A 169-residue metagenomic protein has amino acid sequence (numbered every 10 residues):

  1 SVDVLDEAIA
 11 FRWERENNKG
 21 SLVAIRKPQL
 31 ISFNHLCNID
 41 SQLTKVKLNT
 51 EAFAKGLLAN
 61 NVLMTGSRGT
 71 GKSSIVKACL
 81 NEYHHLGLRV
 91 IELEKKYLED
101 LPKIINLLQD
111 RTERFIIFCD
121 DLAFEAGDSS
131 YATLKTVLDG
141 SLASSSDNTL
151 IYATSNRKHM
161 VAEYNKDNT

Functional and structural regions predicted by a protein language model:
S1-L22: Interdomain "pre-motor" coupling segment immediately N-terminal to P-loop NTPase/helicase cores
S21-T44: Dynamic helix-loop-helix/coil hinge segments at AAA+ ATPase domain boundaries and subdomain interfaces
A24-K27, E51-A59: Phosphate-binding P-loop
D40, E82-F115, D121-G127: AAA+/P-loop NTPase substrate/partner-engagement loops
S41-K55: Pre-Walker A adenine-sensing motif
G56-V76: Walker A/P-loop nucleotide-binding motif
K77-N81: A conserved segment at the C-terminal end of the G1
D110, A126-T169: Conserved catalytic/switch belt of AAA+ P-loop NTPases
